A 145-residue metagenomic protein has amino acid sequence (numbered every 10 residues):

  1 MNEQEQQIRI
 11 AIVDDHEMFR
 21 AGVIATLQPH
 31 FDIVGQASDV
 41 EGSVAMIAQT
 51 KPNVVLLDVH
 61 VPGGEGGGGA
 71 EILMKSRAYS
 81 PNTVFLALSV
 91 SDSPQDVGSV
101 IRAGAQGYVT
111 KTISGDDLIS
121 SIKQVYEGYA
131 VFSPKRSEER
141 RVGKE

Functional and structural regions predicted by a protein language model:
M1-R9: Non-catalytic signal-transmission and effector/linker regions of two-component phosphorelay proteins
D15, L88-D92, K111-I113: Conserved active-site segment of CheY-like receiver
E17-G35: Two-component/phosphorelay signaling modules centered on CheY-like receiver
Q36, V55, F85, Y108-V109: Two-component signal transduction core modules
S38-V54: Acidic, metal-coordinating helix/loop segments flanking the phosphotransfer/catalytic sites of two-component signaling
D58-H60, S89: Active-site residues of response regulator receiver
G67-N82: Short amphipathic alpha-helix used as the core "switch/output" element in two-component signaling
Q95-R102, G107-K144: Short, flexible helix-to-coil linker/hinge segments that flank and couple to helix-turn-helix
